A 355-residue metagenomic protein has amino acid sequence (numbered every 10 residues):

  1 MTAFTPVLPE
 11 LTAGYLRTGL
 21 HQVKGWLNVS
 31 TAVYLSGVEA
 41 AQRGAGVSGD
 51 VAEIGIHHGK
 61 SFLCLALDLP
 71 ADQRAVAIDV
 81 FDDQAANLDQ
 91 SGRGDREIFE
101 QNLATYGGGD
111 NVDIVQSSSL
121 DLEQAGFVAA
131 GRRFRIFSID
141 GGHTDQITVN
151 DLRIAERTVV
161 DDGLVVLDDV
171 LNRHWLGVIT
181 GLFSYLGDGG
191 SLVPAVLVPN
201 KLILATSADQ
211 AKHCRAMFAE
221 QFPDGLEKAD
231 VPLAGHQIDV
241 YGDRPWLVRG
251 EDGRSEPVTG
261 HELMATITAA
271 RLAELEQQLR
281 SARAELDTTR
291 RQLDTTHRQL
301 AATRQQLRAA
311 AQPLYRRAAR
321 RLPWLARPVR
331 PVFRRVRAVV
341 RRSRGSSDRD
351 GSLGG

Functional and structural regions predicted by a protein language model:
T2-G25, E39-A273: S-adenosylmethionine/decaboxylated-SAM
N28, G94-I98, S118, A302 (+2 more regions): Secondary-structure junction/capping motif
S30-A40: A short, well-structured juxtamembrane/interface segment
Y34, S61, W324: Conserved alpha-helical elements of sugar-nucleotide-dependent glycosyltransferases
A234-G355: Boundary detector for helix-to-coil junctions that initiate low-complexity/charged tails
